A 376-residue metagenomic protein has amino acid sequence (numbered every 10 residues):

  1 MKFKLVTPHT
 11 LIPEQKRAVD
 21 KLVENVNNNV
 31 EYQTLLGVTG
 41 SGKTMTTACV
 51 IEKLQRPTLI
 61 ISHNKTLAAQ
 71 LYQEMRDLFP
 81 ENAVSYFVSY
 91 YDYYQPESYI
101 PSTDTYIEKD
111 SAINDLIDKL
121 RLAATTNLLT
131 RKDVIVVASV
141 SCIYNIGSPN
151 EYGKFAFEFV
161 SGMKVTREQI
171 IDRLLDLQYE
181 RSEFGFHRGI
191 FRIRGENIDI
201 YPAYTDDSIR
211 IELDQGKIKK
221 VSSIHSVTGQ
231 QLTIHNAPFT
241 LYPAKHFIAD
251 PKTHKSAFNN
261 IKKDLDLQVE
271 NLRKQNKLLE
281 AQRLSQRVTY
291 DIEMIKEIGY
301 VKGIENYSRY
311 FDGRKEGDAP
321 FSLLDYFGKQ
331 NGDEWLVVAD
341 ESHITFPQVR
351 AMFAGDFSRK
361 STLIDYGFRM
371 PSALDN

Functional and structural regions predicted by a protein language model:
M1-N376: ASCE RecA-like P-loop NTPase motor cores that couple ATP hydrolysis to mechanical translocation on nucleic acids
